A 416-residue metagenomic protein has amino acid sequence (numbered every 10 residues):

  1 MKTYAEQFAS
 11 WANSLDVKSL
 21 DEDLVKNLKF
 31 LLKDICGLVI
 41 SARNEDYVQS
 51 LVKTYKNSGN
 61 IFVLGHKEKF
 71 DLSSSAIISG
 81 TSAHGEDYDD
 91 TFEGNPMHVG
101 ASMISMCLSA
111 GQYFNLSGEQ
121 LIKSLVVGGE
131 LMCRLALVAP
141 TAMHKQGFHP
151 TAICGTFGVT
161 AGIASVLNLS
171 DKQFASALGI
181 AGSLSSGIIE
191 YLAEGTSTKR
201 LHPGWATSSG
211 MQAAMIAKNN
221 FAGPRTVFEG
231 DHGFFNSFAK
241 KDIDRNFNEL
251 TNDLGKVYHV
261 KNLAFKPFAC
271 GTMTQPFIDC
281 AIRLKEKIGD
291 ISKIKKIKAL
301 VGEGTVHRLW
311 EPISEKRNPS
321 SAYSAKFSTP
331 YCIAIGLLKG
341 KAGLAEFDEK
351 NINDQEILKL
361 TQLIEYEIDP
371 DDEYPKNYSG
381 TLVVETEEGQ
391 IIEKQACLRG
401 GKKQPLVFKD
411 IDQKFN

Functional and structural regions predicted by a protein language model:
M1-P96, T198-S208, M215-N416: Terminal-appendage/accessory-domain detector
I35-A42, V99-Q120, G155-L169, G271-G289 (+1 more regions): Alpha-helical support elements that line or immediately flank enzyme active sites and cofactor-binding pockets
T54, S124-L131, A177-L184, L300: Short acidic/histidine-centered micro-motifs embedded in hydrophobic/aromatic stretches that mark compact functional
G59, L131-A139, L184-Y191, V306-R308: Secretory-pathway/luminal and periplasmic proteins that interact with or process carbohydrate-rich
S82-P140: Hydrophobic alpha-helical hairpins/lids featuring a short glycine-rich hinge
N95-A101, I122-L125, M143-T156, L201-W205 (+2 more regions): Active-site nucleophile and cofactor-binding loops and adjacent substrate-binding regions of central metabolic enzymes
S102-I104, G147-V166, S176-E249: Amphipathic alpha-helical interface segments
Y113-L125, N168-A175, G223-T226: Structural helix-adjacent loops and short alpha-helical linkers that scaffold large soluble proteins
